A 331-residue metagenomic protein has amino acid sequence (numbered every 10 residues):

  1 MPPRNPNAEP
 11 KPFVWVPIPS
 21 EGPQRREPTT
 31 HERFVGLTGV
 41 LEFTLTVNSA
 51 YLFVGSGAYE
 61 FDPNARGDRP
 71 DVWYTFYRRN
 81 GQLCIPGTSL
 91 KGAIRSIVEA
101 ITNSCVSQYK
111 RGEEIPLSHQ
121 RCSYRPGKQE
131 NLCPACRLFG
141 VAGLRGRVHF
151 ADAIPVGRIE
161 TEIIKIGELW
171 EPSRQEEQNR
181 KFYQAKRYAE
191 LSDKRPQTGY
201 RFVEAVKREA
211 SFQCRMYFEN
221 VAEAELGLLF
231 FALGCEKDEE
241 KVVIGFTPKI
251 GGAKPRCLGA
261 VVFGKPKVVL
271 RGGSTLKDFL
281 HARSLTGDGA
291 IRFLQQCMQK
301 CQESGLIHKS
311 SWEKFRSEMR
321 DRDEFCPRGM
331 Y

Functional and structural regions predicted by a protein language model:
M1-Y331: RNA-binding basic/glycine-rich loop and surface signature characteristic of RAMP-family CRISPR effectors
